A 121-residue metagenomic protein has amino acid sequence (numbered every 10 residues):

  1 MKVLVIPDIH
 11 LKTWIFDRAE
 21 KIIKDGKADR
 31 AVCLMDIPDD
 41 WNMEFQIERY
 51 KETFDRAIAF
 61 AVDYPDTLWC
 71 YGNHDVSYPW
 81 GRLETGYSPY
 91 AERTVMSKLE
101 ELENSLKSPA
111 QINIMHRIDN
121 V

Functional and structural regions predicted by a protein language model:
M1-L4: Extreme N-terminal starter segment of soluble prokaryotic enzymes
I6, T13-I118: Core catalytic region of metal-dependent phosphoesterases/phosphodiesterases, especially metallo-beta-lactamase-like
V121: Binuclear metal-dependent hydrolase catalytic cores centered on His/Asp/Glu-rich metal-binding motifs
